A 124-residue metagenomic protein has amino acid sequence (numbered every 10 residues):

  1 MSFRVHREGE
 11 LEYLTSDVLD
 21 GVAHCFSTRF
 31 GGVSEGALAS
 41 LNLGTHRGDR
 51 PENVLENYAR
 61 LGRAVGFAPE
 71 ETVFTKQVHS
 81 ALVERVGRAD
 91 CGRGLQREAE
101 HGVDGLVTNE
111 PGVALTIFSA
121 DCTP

Functional and structural regions predicted by a protein language model:
M1-P124: Active-site microenvironment for binding and transforming phosphate-containing groups
